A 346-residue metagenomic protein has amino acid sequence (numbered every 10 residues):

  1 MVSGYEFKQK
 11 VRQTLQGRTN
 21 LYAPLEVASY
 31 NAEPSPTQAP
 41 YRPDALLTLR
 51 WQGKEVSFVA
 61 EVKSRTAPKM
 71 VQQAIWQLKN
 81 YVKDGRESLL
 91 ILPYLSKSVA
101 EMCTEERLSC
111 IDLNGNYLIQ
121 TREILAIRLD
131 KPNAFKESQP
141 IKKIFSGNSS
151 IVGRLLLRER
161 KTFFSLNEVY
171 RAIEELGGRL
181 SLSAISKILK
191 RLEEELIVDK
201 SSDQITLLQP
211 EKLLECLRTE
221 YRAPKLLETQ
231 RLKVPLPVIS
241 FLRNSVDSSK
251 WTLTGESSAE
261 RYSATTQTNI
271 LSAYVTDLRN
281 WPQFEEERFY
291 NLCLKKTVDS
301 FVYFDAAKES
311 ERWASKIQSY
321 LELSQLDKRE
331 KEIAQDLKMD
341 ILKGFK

Functional and structural regions predicted by a protein language model:
G4-S64, K69-V82, S88-K97, E101 (+3 more regions): Long, low-complexity, charge-rich intrinsically disordered regions
S109-A126, P132-N133: A charged, well-structured terminal subsegment
A126-L155: Short alpha-helical segments that sit at the start of domains
L156-R160: Short helix-to-turn junction characteristic of helix-turn-helix DNA-binding domains, especially the helix
K161-I173: Short acidic, hydrophobic short linear motifs in intrinsically disordered regions
F163, K200-A223: Short, cationic-aromatic polyanion-contact patches
E174-K187: Short, basic interhelical loop/turn and adjoining N-cap of the next helix at nucleic-acid- or acidic-partner-contacting
R191-D203: A short, conserved structural fragment
